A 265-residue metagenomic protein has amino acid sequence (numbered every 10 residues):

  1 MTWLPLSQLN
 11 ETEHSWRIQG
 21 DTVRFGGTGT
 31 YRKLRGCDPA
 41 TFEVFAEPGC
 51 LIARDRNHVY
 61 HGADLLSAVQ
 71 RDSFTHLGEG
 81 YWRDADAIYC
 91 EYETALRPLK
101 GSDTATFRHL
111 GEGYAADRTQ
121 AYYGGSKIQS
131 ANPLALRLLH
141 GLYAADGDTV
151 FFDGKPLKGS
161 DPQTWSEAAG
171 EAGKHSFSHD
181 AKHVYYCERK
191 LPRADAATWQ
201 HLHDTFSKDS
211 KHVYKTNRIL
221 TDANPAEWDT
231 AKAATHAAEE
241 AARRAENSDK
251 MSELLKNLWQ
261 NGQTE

Functional and structural regions predicted by a protein language model:
M1-E265: Non-catalytic tandem-repeat scaffold regions and their flanking low-complexity/translocation tails
